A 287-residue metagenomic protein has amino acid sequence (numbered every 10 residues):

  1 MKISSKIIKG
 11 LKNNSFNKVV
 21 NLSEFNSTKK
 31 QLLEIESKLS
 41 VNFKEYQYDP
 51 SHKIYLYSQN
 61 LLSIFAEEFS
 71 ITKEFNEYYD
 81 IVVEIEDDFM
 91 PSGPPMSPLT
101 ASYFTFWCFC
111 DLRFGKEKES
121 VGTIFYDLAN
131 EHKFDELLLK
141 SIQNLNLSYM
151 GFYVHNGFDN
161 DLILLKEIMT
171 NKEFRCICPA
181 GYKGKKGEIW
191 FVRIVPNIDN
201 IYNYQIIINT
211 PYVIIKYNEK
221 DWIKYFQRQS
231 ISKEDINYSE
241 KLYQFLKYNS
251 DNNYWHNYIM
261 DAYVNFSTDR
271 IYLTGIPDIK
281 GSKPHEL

Functional and structural regions predicted by a protein language model:
M1-G151, Y182-K183, P196-L287: Mixed-charge, low-complexity intrinsically disordered regions
S148, D159-N160: Well-ordered mid-protein domain cores that form the structural environment of catalytic cofactors
V154-G157: Conserved hydrophobic positions within beta-strands
D159, M169, P196: Residues that form ligand- and interface-recognition hot spots within folded domains
D161-L165: Short aromatic-glycine-enriched beta-strand elements
E167-C176: Short, structured beta-strand/loop micro-motifs enriched in basic residues and often containing a Trp
I177-R193: Short nucleic-acid-contacting surface segments enriched for D/E, G, S/T with interspersed K/R
